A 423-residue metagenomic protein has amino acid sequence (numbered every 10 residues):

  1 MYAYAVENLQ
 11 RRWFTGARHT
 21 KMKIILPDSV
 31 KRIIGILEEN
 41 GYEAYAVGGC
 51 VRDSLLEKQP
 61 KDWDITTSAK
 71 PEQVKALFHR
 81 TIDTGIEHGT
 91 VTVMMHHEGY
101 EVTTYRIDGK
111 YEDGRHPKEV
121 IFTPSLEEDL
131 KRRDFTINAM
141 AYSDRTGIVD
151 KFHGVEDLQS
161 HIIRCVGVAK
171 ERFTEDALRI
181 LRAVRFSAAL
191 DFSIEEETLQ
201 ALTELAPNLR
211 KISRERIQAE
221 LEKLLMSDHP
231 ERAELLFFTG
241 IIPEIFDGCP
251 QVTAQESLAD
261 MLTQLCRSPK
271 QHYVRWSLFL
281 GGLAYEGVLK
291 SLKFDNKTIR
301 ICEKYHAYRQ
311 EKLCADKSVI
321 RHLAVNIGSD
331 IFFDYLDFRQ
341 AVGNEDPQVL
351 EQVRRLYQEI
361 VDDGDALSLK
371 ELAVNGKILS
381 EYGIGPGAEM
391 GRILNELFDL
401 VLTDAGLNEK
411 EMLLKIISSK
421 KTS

Functional and structural regions predicted by a protein language model:
M1-S423: Catalytic cores of the polymerase beta-like nucleotidyltransferase superfamily and closely associated nucleotide
